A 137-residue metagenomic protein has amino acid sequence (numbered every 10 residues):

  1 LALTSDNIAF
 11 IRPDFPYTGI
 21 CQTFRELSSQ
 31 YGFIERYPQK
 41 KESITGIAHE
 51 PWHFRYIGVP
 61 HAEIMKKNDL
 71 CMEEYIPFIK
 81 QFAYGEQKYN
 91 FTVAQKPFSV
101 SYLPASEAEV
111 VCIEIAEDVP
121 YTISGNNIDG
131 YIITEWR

Functional and structural regions predicted by a protein language model:
L1-Y89, P97-V100, S106-W136: Cell-envelope/glycan interface and biosynthesis
